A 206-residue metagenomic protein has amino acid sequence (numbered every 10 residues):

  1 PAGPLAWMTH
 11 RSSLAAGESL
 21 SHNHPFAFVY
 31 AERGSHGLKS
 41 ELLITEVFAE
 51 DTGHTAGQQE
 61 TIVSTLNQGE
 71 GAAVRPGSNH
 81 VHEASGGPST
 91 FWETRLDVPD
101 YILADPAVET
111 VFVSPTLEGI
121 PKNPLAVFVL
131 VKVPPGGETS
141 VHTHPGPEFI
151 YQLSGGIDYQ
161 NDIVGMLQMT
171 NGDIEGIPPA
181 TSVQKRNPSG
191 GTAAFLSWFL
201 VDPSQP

Functional and structural regions predicted by a protein language model:
P1-A27, D97, P106-S140, W198: A short glycine-rich, His/Asp/Glu-containing loop-to-beta-strand
G3, H22-N23, Y30, S64-L66 (+5 more regions): Extracellular/periplasmic catalytic domains that process cell-envelope and extracellular macromolecules
M8, P25-A27, E32, V127-V129 (+4 more regions): Residues that flank catalytic or metal-binding motifs in active/ligand-binding sites
T9-R11, F28, G71-A73, E93 (+4 more regions): Conserved hydrophobic/aromatic beta-strand scaffold that supports enzyme active sites
R11-E18, G37-H82, V133-P134, G156 (+1 more regions): Short acidic-glycine-tyrosine-enriched beta hairpin
L20-A31, V63-S64, A72, V141-T143 (+3 more regions): His/acidic/aromatic-lined binding-pocket segments of jelly-roll/cupin-type domains and related regulatory beta-sandwich
N67, R75-Y101, P179-Q205: Ligand-binding loop in jelly-roll beta-barrel domains
G136-P206: Structured core of small recognition/catalytic domains
